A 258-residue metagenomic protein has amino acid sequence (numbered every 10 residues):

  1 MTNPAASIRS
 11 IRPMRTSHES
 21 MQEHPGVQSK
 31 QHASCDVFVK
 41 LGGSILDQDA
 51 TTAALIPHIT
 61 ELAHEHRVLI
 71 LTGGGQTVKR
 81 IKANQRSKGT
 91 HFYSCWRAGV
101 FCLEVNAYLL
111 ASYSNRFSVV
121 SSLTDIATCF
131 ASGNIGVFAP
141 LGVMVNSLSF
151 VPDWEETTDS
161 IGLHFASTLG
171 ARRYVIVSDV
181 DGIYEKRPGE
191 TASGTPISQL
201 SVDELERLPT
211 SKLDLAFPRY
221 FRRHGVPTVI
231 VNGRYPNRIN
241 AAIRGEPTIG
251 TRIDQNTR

Functional and structural regions predicted by a protein language model:
T2-R258: C-terminal catalytic "cap/lid" subdomain
